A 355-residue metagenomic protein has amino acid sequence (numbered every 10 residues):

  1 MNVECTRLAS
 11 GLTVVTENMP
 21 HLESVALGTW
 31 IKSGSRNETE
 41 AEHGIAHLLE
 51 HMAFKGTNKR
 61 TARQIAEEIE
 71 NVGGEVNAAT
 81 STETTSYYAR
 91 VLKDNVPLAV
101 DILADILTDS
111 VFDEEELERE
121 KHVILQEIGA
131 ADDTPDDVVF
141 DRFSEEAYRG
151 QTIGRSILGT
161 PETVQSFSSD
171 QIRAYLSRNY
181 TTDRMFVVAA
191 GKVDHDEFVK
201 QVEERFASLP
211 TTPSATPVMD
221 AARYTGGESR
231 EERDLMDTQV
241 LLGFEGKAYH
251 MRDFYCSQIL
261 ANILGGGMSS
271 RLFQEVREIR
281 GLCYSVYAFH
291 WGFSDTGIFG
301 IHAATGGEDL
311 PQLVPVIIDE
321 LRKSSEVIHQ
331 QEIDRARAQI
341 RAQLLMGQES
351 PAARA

Functional and structural regions predicted by a protein language model:
M1, Y224-E228, R271: Short beta-strand-initiation
M1-N2, V25, G74: Residue-level marker for the onset of beta-strands and adjacent loop->beta junctions in well-ordered domains
M1-S10: Short, Gly/Pro- and small/polar-rich lid/capping loops
R7, N18, A62-A221, R230 (+6 more regions): Charge-rich, well-structured scaffold segments of protease-associated domains
G11, N18-I69, F143, Y180 (+3 more regions): Active/ligand-binding-proximal structured segments within catalytic/core domains that scaffold catalytic residues
L12, D194, M268-S269: A generic "binding-loop/recognition-motif" signal
